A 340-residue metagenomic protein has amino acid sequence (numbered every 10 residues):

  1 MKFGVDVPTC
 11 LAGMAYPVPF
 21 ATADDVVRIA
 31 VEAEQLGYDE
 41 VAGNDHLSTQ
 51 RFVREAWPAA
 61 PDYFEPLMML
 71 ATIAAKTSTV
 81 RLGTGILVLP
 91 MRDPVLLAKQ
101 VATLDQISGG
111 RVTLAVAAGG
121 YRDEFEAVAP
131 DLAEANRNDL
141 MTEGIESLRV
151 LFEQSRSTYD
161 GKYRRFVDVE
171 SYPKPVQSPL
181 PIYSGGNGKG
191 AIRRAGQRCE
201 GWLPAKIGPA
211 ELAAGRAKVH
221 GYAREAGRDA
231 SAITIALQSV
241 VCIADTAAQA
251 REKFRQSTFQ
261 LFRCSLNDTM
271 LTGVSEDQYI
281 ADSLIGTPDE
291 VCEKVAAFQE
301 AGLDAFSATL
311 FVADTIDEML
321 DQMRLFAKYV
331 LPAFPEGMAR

Functional and structural regions predicted by a protein language model:
M1-K76, S178-L180, A339: N-terminal beta1-alpha1-beta2 module of alpha/beta enzyme domains
K2-A21, L89-T158, K206-A217, C264-S265: Flexible, glycine-rich active-site loops centered on histidine and acidic residues that chelate a metal or position
F3-V7, V41-G43, L82-T84, V112-V116 (+4 more regions): Hydrophobic faces of well-ordered beta-strands that scaffold small-molecule active sites in alpha/beta enzyme cores
V7, E34, V128, E134-S171 (+4 more regions): An alpha-helical appendage that flanks or caps ligand/catalytic pockets
T9-D24, I86-V95, P175-N187, V241-A244 (+1 more regions): Active-site mouth loops of central-metabolism enzymes
A33, G37, D45, I73 (+11 more regions): Conserved, mostly hydrophobic/aromatic
E40-L67, V88, K206-P209, S307-M323: Glycine-rich, proline-tolerant flexible connector loops at the mouths of alpha/beta enzymes
E55-G83, L140-S147, L151, L320-R340: Alpha-helix-loop-beta-strand connector modules within alpha/beta enzyme cores
